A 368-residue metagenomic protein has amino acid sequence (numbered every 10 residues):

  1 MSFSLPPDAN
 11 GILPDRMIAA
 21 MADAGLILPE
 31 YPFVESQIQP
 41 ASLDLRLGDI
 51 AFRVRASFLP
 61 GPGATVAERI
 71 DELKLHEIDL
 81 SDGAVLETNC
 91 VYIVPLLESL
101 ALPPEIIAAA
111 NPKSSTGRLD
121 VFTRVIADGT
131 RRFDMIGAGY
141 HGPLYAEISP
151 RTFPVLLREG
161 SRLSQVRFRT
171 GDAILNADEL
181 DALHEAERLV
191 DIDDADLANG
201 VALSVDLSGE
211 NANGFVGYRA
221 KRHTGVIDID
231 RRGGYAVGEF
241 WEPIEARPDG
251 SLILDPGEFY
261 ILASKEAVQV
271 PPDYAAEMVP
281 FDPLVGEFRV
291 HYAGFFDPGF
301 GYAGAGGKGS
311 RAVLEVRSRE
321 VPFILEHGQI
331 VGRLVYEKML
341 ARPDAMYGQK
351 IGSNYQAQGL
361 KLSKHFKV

Functional and structural regions predicted by a protein language model:
M1-V368: DUTPase catalytic domain/fold
